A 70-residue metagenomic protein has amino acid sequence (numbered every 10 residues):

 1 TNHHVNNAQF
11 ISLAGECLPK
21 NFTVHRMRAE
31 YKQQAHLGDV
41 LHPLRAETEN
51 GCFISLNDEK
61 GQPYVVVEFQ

Functional and structural regions predicted by a protein language model:
T1-H25: Hot-dog-fold acyl-thioester-processing enzymes
H4-A8, H42-L44, F69: Surface-exposed beta-strand edges and their flanking turn/coil or helix-capping segments
Q9-L13, Y31, L44-A46, C52-S55: Broad hydrophobic/π-residue packing in well-ordered secondary structure
A14-T23, K32-Q33, Q62-Q70: A signal for specific C-terminal beta-sheet/loop modules enriched in small/flexible residues with GP/PG/PP motifs
R26-A46: Active-site beta-strand->loop segment that positions catalytic residues and contacts the acyl thioester
H36-L37, A46-Q70: HotDog/MaoC-like acyl-thioester-processing domains
